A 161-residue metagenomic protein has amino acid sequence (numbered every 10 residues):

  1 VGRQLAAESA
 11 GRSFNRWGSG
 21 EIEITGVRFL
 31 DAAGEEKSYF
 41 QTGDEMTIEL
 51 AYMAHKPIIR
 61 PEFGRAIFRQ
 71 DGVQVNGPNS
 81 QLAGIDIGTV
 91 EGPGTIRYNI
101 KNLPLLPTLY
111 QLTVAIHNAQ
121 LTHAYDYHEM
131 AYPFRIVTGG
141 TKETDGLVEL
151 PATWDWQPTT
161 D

Functional and structural regions predicted by a protein language model:
V1-D161: Localized sequence-composition bias
